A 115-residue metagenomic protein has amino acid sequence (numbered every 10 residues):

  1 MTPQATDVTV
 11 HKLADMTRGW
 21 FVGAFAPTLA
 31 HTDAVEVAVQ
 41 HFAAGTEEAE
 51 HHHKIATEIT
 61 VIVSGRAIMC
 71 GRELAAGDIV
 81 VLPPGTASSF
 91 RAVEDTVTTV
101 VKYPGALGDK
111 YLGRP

Functional and structural regions predicted by a protein language model:
M1-A34, A38, P115: A short, N-terminal "cap"/entry segment at the start of jelly-roll beta-barrel domains of the cupin/DSBH fold
V22-G23, D33-H53, E73-A76: Conserved short histidine dyad/triad with adjacent acidic residue
H31, H52, V61, P84 (+1 more regions): Conserved strand-loop elements at the edges of beta-sheets that form or border functional pockets
H41-F42, H52-I68: Short, conserved beta-strand element in jelly-roll/cupin
I55, E73, T86, E94-T96 (+1 more regions): A generic "binding-loop/recognition-motif" signal
I59, V81, D95-G113: A short hydrophobic beta-strand segment most commonly corresponding to one strand of the jelly-roll/cupin
C70-S88, T98: Short acidic-glycine-tyrosine-enriched beta hairpin
